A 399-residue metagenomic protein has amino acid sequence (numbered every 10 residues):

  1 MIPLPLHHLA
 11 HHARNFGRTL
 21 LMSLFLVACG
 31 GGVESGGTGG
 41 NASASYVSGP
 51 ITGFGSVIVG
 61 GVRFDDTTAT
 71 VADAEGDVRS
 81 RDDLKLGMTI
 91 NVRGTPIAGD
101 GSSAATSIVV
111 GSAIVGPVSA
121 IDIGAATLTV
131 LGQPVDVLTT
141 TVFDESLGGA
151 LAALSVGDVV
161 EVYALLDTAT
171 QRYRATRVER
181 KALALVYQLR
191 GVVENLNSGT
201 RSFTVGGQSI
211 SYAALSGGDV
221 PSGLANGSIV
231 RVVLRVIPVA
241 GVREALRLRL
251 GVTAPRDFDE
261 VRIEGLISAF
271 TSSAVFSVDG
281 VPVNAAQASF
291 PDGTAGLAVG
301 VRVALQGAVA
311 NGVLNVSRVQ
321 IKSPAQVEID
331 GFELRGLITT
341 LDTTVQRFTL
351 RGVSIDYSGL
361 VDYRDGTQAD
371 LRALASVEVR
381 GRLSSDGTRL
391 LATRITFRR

Functional and structural regions predicted by a protein language model:
M1-A13: N-terminal secretory signal peptides that target proteins for export/translocation
I2-P5, S23-R399: Short, flexible, surface-exposed loop segments at domain boundaries
R14-M22: Sec-dependent signal peptide recognition, specifically the positively charged N-region followed immediately by
